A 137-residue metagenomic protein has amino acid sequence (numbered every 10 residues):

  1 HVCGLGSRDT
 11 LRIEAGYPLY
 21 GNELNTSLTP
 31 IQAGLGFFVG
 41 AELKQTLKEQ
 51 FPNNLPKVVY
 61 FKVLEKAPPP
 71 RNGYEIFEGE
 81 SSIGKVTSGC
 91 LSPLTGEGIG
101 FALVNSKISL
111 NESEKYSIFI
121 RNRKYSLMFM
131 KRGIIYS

Functional and structural regions predicted by a protein language model:
H1-S137: Conserved, structured C-terminal
